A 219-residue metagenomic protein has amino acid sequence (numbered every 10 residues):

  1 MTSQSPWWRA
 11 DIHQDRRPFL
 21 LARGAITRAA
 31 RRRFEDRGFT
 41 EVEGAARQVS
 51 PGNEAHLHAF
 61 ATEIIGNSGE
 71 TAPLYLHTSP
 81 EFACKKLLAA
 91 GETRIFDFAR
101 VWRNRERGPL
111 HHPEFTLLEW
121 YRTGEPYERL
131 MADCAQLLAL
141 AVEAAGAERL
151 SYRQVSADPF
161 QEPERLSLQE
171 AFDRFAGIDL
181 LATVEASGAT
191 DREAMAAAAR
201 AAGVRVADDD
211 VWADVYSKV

Functional and structural regions predicted by a protein language model:
T2-R129, A139, V219: Class II aminoacyl-tRNA synthetase-like tRNA-binding/catalytic domains
R16-G24, D36, G124-A132, Q161 (+3 more regions): Generic detection of long, well-ordered alpha-helical segments
A135-L137: Short amphipathic alpha-helices in soluble, non-transmembrane regions that often serve as interface/regulatory elements
L140-V219: Metal-assisted phosphate- and nucleotidyl-transfer catalytic regions
